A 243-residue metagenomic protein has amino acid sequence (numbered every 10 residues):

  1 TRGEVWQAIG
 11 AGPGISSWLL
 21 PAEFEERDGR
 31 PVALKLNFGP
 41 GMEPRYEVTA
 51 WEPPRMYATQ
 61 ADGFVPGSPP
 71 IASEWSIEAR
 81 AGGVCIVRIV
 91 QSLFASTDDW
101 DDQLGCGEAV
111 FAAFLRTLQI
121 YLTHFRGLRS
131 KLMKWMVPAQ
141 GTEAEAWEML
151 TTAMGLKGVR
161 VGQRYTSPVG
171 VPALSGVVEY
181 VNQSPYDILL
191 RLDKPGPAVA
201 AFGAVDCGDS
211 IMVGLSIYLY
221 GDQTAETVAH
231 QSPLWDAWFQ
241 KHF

Functional and structural regions predicted by a protein language model:
T1-D28, Q103-V159: Hydrophobic ligand-binding cavity/cleft-lining segments
R2-P70: Active-site-proximal cofactor/substrate-binding loop regions of enzyme domains
G14, E47, E145, M149 (+2 more regions): Exposed alpha-helical structural elements
F24-E26, P40, W51, G67-P69 (+5 more regions): A generic structural signal for short, solvent-exposed coil/turn residues that cap or connect secondary-structure
P40, V65, S96, P138 (+1 more regions): Glycine-/small-residue-rich active-site loops that bind phosphorylated ligands and cofactors
Q60-E108, N182-H242: Beta-strand/loop substructures that line and gate deep hydrophobic ligand-binding cavities in soluble
R129-P195: Acidic, Ser/Thr-rich low-complexity intrinsically disordered segments
